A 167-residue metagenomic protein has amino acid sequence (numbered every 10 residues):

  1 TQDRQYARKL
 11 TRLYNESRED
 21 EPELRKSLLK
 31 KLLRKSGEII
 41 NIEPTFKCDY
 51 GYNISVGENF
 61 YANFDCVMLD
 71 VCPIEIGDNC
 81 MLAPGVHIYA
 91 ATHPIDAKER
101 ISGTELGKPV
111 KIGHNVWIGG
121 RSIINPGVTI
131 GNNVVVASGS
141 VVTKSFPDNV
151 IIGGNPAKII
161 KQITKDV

Functional and structural regions predicted by a protein language model:
T1-I39, A157-K161, K165-V167: Terminal amphipathic alpha-helical/low-complexity segments used for targeting or macromolecular assembly
F46-V56, Y61-T129, V150, N155-P156 (+1 more regions): Flexible, glycine/small-residue-enriched loop-and-beta-strand segment within the central core of proteins
S138, D148: Catalytic-loop Lys-Pro-X-Asn motif of eukaryotic-like protein kinases
V141: Conserved sequence/active-site signature of Rossmann-fold short-chain dehydrogenase/reductase
K144-S145: Active-site-adjacent segment of SDR/Rossmann-fold oxidoreductases
